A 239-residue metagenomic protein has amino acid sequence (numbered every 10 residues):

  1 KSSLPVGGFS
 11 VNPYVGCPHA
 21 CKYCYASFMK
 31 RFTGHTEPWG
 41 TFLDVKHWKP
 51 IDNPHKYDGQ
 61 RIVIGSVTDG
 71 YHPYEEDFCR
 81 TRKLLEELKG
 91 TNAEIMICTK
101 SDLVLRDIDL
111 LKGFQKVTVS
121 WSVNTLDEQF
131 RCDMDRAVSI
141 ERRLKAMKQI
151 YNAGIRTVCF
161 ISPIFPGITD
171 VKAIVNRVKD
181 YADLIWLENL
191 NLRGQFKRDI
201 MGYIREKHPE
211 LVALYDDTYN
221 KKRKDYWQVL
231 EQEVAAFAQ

Functional and structural regions predicted by a protein language model:
K1-T118, L126-Q129, I140-K145, N152: Conserved Radical SAM active-site core
I62, I95-I97, V119-W121, T157-I161 (+1 more regions): Hydrophobic faces of well-ordered beta-strands that scaffold small-molecule active sites in alpha/beta enzyme cores
G70-H72, E128-R136, V158-S162, Y219-K221: Surface-exposed cleft-lining segments at the edges of enzyme active sites
E87, L110, Q149, A153 (+2 more regions): Alpha-helical scaffold elements within enzyme catalytic domains, especially in hydrolases
V104-L105, I164-T169, L192-R193: Acidic-and-aromatic substrate-binding clefts and catalytic sites of carbohydrate-active enzymes
V123-D127, N189-L192: Short, acidic/turn-prone active-site loops that include or flank metal/cofactor- and phosphate-binding residues
Q149-T169, N220-K222: Conserved strand-turn element in the central/C-terminal portion of the radical SAM core barrel that lines
D170-Q239: Auxiliary Fe-S-binding modules of radical SAM enzymes
